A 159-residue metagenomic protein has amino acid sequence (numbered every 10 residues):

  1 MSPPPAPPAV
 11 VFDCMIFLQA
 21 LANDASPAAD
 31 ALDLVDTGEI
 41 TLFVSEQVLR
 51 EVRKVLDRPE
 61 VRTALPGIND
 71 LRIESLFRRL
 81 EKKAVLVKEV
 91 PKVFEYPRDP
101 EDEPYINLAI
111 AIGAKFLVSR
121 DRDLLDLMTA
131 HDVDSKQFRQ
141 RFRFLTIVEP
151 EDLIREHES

Functional and structural regions predicted by a protein language model:
M1-V44: Short, well-structured N-terminal submotif of metal-dependent ribonuclease cores
F17, L49, V61, L124-L125 (+1 more regions): A generic structural signal for short hydrophobic patches within well-formed alpha-helices
Q19-L21, P66, K92-R98: Short, flexible loop segments at the rims of nucleotide/cofactor-binding pockets, characterized by
D33-D36, F77-L80, K136-F142: Short, conserved catalytic or adaptor-binding loops enriched in Gly and charged residues
T37-E39, E46-K92: PIN-domain endoribonuclease scaffold, especially VapC-family toxins
R50-E51, V93-P97, P150-E158: A short acidic, often aromatic-flanked loop/helix-cap motif at beta-alpha or helix-coil junctions that lines enzyme
R79-L117, R122, D126: Active-site neighborhoods of divalent-metal-dependent phosphate/nucleic-acid chemistry enzymes
I112-F116, R122-S159: Acidic, PIN/NYN-like endoribonuclease modules and their adjacent C-terminal/linker elements
